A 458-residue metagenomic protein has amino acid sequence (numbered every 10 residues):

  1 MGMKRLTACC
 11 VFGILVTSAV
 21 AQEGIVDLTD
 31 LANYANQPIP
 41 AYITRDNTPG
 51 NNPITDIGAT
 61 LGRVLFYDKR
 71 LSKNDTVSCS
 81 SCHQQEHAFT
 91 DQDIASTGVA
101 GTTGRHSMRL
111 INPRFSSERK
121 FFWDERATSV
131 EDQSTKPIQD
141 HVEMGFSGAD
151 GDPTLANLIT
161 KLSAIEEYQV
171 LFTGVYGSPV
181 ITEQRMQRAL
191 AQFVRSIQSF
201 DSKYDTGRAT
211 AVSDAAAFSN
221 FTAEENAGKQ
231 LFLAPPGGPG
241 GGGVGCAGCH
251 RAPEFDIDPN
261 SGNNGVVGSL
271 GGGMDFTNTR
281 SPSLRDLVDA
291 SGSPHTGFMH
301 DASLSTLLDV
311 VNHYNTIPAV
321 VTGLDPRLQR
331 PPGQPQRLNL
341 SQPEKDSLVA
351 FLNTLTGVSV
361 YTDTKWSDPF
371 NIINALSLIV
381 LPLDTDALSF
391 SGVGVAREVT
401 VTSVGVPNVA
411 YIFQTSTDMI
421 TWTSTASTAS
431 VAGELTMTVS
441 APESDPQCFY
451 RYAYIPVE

Functional and structural regions predicted by a protein language model:
M1-C9: Bacterial N-terminal signal peptides that target proteins for export
G2, A21-L383, G433-V439, E458: Periplasmic c-type cytochrome electron-transfer domains
A8-S18: Bacterial N-terminal signal peptides
F12-G13, C82, C249, R451: General secretory precursor processing signal
I379-E458: Short, composition-biased motifs enriched in small/polar/acidic residues
